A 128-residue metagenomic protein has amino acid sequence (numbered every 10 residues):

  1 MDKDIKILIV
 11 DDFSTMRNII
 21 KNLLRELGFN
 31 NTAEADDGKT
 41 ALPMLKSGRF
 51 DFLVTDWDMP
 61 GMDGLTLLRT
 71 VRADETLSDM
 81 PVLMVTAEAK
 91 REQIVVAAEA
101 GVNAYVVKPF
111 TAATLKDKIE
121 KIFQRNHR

Functional and structural regions predicted by a protein language model:
S14-A33: Two-component/phosphorelay signaling modules centered on CheY-like receiver
K21, T66, A89-A104: Alpha4 helix (beta4-alpha4-beta5 surface) of REC/receiver domains from two-component response regulators
E34-P43, G64: Helix N-cap/capping motif at the beta->alpha junctions
P43, L65-S78: Short amphipathic alpha-helix used as the core "switch/output" element in two-component signaling
G48-V54: Active-site beta3 strand of CheY-like receiver
M59: Receiver (REC) domain active-site loop signature in two-component systems and cognate sites in sensor histidine kinases
F110-I119: C-terminal output helix
